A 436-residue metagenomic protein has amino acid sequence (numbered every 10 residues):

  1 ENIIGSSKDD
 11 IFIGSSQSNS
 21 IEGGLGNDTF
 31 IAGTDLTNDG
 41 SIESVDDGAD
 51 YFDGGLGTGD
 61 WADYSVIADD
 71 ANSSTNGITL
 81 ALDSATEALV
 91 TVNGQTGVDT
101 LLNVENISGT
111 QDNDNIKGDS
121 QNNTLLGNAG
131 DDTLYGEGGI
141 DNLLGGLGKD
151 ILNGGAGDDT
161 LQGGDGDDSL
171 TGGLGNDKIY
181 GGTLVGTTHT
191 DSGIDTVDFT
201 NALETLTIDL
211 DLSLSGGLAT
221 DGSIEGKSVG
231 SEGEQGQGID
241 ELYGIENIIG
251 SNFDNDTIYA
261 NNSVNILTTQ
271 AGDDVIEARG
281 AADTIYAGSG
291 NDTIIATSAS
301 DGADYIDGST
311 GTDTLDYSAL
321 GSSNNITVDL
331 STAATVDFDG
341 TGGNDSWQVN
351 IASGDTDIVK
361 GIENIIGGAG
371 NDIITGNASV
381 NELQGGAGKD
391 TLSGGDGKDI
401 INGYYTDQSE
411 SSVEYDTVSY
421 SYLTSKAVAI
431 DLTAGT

Functional and structural regions predicted by a protein language model:
N2-I4, I11-I13, S20-L25, T29-A32 (+29 more regions): Short beta-strand elements of solenoid repeat domains
D9, G33-V45, G54-T96, N122-N123 (+9 more regions): GD-rich hexapeptide-repeat beta-solenoids
D99-N106, G238-N247, G354-N364: Signature of short aromatic-glycine-proline-rich micro-motifs recurring in repeat-based ectodomains
G302: Mid-domain beta-loop-alpha active-site segment that forms a flexible, acidic cofactor/metal-binding surface
